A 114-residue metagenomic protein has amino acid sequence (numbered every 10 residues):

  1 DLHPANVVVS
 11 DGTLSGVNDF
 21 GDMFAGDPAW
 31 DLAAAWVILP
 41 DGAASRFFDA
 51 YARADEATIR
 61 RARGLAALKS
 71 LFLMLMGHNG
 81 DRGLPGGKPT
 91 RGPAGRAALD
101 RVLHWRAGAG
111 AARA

Functional and structural regions predicted by a protein language model:
D1-L32: Active-site acidic catalytic loop and adjacent metal/ATP-binding pocket of ATP-dependent phosphoryl transfer enzymes
D22-A25, A34-A114: Helix-rich C-terminal or lid/interface subdomains of diverse kinases
